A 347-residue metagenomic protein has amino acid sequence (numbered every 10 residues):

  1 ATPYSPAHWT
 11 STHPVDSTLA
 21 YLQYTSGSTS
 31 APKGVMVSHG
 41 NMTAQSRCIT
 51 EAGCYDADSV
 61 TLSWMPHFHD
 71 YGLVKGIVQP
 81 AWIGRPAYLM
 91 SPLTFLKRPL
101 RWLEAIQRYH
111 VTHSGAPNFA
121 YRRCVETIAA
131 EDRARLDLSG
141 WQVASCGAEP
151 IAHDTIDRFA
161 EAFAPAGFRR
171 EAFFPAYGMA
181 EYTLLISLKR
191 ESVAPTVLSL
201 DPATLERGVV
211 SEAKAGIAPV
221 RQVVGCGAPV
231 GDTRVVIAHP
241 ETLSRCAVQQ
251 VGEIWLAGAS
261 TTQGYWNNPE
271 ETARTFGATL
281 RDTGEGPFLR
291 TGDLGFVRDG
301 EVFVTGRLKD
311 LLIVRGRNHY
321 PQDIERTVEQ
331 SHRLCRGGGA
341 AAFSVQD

Functional and structural regions predicted by a protein language model:
A1-A7, P117-N118, R123, T127: Structural core segment of the AMP-binding/adenylate-forming
P3-Y24, A31, Q45, E51-V60: Conserved pre-ATP/AMP-binding loop-to-beta segment of ANL
S28, G84, A148, G258 (+2 more regions): Conserved G/P- and acidic residue-centered "switch" motifs that form tight phosphate/ATP-binding loops in soluble
T43-V60, H67-T112, T127-E131: Conserved AMP-binding/adenylation subdomain of ANL enzymes
M65-D70, A259-S260, A278-G284, L294-V297 (+2 more regions): AMP-binding (ANL) adenylation modules
V111-G115, V125-V220, R234-V236, E241-R245: Gly/Ser/Thr-rich phosphate-binding loop
V223-V236, P240-Q249, E253-V314: Conserved ATP-binding/catalytic segment of the ANL
